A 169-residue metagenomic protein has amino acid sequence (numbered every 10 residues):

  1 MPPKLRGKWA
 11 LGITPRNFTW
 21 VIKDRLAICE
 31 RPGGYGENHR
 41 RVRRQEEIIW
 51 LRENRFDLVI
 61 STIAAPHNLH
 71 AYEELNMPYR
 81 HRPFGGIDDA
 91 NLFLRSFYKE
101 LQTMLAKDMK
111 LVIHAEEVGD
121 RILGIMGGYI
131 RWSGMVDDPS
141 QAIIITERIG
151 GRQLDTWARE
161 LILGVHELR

Functional and structural regions predicted by a protein language model:
M1-V112, G124-R169: Cys-dependent protein tyrosine phosphatase-like superfamily
R121: Conserved SAM/SAH-binding loop-helix junction of Class I S-adenosyl-L-methionine-dependent methyltransferases
